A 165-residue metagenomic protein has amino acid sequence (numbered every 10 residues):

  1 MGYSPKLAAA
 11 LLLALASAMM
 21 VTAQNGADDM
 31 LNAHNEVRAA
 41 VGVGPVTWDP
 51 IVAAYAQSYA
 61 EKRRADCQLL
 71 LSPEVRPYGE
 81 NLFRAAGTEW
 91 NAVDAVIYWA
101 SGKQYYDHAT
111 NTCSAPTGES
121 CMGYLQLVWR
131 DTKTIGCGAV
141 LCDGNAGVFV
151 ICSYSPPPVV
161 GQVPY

Functional and structural regions predicted by a protein language model:
S4-T22: Cleavable N-terminal signal peptides of Sec/SRP-targeted secreted and luminal proteins
V21-G79: Short, well-ordered surface patches within globular domains
V21-N25, W48, R84-E89, G144: Conserved, non-catalytic sequence blocks in retroelement Pol enzymes and Pol-derived host proteins
Q57-E61, E80, R84, I97 (+1 more regions): Generic alpha-helical structural context detector
Q68-L71, F83, L125-V128: A structural signal for short loop-to-beta-strand junctions that line the ligand-binding cleft of periplasmic/secreted
L69, E80-N91: Mid-chain, structured segments of secreted extracytoplasmic proteins
A86-Y165: Disulfide-stabilized extracellular recognition modules
